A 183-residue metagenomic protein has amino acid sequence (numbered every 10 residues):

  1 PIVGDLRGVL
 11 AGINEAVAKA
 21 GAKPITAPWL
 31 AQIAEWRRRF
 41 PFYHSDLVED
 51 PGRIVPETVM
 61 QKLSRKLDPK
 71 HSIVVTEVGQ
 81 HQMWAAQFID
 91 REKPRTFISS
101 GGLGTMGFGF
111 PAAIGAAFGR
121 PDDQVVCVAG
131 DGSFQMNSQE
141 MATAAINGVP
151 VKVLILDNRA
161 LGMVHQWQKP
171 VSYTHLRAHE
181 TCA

Functional and structural regions predicted by a protein language model:
P1, D5-G8, G12, I54 (+2 more regions): Generic recognition of stable, solvent-exposed alpha-helical segments in well-folded globular domains
P1-Q32: Glycine-rich, acidic loop regions that bind phosphate or pyrophosphate groups
I13-A16, F88, N147, Q166-W167: Residue-level signal for well-ordered alpha-helical positions
A34-A117: Active-site diphosphate/adenylate-binding microenvironment
M83-L161: Thiamine diphosphate
R91-P94, K169-Y173: Short, hinge-like loop/turn segments at secondary-structure boundaries
A142, M163-V171: Active-site-proximal loop->helix
H175-A178, C182-A183: Single conserved hydrophobic/aromatic residue that forms the stacking wall/gate of nucleotide- or nucleobase-binding
